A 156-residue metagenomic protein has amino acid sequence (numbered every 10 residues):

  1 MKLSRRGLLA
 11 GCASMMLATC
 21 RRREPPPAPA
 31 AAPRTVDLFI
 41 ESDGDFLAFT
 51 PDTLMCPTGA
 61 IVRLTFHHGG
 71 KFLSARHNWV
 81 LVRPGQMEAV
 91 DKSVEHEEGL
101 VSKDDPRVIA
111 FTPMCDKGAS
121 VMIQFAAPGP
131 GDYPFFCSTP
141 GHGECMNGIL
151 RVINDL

Functional and structural regions predicted by a protein language model:
G7-R22: N-terminal export signals
C20-D43, G85-V101, A126, P140-L156: Extracytoplasmic/periplasmic copper-protein system
P33-G59: N-terminal edge beta-strand
D45-T50, F72-H77, E88-V90: Short, solvent-exposed loop/turn elements at domain surfaces
F46, G99-I109: Short beta-strand and strand-turn-strand segments in soluble, beta-rich domains
F66-H68: Asparagine-centered strand-capping/turn motif at beta-strand->loop junctions
K71, P106-L156: Extracellular/periplasmic metallocenter environments
N78-V82: Beta-strand signatures of extracellular beta-sandwich domains
